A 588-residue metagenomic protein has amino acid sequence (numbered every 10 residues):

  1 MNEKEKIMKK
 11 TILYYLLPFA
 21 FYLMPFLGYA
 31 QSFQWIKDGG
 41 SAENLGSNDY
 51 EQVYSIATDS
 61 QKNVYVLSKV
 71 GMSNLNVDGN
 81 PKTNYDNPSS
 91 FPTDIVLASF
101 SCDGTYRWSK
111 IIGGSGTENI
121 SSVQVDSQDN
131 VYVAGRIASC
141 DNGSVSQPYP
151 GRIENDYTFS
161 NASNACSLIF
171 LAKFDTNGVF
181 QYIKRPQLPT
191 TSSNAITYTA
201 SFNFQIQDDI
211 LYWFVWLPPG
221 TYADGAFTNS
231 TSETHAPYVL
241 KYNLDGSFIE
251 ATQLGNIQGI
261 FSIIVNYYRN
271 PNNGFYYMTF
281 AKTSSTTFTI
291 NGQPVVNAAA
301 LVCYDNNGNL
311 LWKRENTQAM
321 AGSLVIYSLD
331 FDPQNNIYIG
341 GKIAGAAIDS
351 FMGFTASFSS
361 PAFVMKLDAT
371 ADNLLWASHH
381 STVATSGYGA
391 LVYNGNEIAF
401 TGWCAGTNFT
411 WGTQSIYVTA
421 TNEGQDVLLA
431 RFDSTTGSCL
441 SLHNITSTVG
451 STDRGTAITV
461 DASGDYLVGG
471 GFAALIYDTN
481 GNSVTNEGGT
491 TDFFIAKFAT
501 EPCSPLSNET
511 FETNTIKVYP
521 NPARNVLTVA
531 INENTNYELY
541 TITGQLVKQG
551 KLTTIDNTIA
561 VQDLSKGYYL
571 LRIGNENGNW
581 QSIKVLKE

Functional and structural regions predicted by a protein language model:
M1-W35, N508, E512, N521 (+5 more regions): Bacterial Sec-dependent N-terminal signal peptides
K4, L16-A30, K173, G220 (+13 more regions): Low-complexity, intrinsically disordered/propeptide-like segments
K6, T11-Y15, F21-P25, E43 (+13 more regions): Intrinsic-disorder/low-complexity peptide segments enriched for small residues
P18, D129, N335, E397 (+3 more regions): Short, intrinsically disordered/low-complexity patches at protein termini and at juxtamembrane boundaries
P18, E51, T199, L324 (+5 more regions): Short beta-strand-initiation
Y29-E509: A sequence-level/structural motif corresponding to short, flexible coil/turn segments enriched in small polar residues
F511-Y519, A523-E588: C-terminal outer-membrane/trafficking sorting elements
